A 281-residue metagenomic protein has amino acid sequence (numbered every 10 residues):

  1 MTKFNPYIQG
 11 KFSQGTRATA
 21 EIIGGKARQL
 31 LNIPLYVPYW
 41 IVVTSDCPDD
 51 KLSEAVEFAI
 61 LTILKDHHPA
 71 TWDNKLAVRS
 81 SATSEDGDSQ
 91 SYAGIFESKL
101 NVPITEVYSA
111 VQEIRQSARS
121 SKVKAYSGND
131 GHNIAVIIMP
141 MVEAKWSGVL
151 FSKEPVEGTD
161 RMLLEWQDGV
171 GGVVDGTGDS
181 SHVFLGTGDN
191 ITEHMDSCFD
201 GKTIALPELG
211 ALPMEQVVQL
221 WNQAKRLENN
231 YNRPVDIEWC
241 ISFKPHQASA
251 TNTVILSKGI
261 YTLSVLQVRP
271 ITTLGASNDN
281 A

Functional and structural regions predicted by a protein language model:
M1-A281: Nucleotide/phosphate-binding sheet-loop regions of phosphoryl- and nucleotidyl-transfer enzymes
